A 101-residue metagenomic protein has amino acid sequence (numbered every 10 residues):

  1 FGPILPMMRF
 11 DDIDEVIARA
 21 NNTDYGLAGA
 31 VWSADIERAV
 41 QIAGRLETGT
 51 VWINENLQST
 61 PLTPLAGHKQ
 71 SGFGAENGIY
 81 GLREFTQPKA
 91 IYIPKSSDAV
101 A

Functional and structural regions predicted by a protein language model:
F1-A101: Conserved C-terminal structural/oligomerization subdomain of aldehyde/semialdehyde dehydrogenase
